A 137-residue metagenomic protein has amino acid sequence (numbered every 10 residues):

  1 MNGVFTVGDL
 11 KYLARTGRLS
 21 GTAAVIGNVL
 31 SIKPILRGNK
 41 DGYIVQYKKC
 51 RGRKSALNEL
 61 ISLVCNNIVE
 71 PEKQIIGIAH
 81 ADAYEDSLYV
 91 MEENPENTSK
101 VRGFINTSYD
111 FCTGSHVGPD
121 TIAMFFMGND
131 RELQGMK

Functional and structural regions predicted by a protein language model:
M1-K137: Mixed-charge interfacial surface used for oligomerization/domain docking and macromolecular partner engagement
